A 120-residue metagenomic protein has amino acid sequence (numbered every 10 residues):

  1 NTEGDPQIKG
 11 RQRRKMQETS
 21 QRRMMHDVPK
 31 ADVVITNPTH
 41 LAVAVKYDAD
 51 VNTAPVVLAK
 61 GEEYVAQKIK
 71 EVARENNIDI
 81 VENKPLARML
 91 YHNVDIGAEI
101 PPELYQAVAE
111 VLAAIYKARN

Functional and structural regions predicted by a protein language model:
N1-K70, N76-H92, I96-N120: N-terminal cationic and glycine-rich segments that engage phosphates or anionic surfaces
